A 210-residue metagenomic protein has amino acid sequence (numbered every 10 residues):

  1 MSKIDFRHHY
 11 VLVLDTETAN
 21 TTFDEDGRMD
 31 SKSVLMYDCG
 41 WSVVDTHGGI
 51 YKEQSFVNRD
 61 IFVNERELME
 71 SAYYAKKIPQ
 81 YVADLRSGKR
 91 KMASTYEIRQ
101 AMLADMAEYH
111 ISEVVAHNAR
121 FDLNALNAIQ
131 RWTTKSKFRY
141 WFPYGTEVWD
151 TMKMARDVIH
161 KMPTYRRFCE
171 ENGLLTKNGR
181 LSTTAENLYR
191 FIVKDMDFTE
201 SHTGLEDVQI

Functional and structural regions predicted by a protein language model:
K3-I129: Conserved non-catalytic scaffold segment of RNase H-like nuclease domains
F56-D60, Y140-I159: A short, structured active-site edge motif that brings together acidic residues
L85-K91, K135-F142, D195-S201: Short, polar/flexible loop-turn hinges at active-site or ligand-entry regions and domain interfaces
H110-R120, N124-Q130, R167-I210: Acidic, Mg2+-coordinating catalytic module of metal-dependent nucleases/exonucleases that use a two-metal-ion mechanism
R120-W149: Substrate-recognition/cap helix-loop segment adjacent to the acidic, metal-dependent catalytic center of Asp-based
V148-T176: Short alpha-helix plus adjacent loop in nuclease-associated cores
